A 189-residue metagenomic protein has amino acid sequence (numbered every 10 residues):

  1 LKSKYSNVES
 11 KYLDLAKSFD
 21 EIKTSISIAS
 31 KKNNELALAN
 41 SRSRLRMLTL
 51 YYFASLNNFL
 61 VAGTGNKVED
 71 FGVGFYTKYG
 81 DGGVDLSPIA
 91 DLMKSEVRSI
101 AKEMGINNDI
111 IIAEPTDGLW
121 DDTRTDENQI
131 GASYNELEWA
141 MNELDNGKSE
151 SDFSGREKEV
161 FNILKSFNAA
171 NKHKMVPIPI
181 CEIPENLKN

Functional and structural regions predicted by a protein language model:
L1-S18, T24-S41, L48-V68, G72-N189: ATP/NTP-dependent adenylation/nucleotidyl-transfer catalytic domains that generate, transfer, or process NMP-activated
